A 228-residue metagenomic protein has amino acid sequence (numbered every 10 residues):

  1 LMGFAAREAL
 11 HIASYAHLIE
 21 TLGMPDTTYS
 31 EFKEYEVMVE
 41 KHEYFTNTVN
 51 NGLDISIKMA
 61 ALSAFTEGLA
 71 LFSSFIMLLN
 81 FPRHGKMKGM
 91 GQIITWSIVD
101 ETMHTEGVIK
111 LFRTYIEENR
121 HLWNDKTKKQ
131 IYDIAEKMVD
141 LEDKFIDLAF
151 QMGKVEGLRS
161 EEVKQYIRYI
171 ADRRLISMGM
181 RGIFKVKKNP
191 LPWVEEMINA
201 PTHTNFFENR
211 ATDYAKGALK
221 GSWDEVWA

Functional and structural regions predicted by a protein language model:
L1-A228: Non-heme di-metal
